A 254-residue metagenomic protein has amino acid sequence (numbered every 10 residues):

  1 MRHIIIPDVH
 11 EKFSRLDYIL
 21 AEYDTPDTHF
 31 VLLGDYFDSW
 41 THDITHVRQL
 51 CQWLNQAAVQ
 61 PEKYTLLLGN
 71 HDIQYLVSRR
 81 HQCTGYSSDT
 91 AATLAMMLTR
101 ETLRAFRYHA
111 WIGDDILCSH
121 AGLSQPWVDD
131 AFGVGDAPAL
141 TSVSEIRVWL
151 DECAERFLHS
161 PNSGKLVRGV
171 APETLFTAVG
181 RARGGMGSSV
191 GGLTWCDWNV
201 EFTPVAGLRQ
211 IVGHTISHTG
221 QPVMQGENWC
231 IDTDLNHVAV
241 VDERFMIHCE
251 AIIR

Functional and structural regions predicted by a protein language model:
M1-I4, E62-T65, L208-R209, E227: Short active-site oxyanion
M1-I4, W111-L117: Beta-strand-turn-beta hairpins that frame and shape the catalytic cleft of phosphate-ester-processing enzymes
I5-P7, L68, C118-S119, V212 (+1 more regions): Short hydrophobic beta-strand that contains or immediately precedes a catalytic carboxylate
I6, E11-T102, A110: Core catalytic region of metal-dependent phosphoesterases/phosphodiesterases, especially metallo-beta-lactamase-like
H10-S14, D38-T41, H71-V77, S124-P126 (+3 more regions): Active-site environment of divalent metal-dependent phosphoester hydrolases
Y23-P26, V59-Q60, I112, F202-G207 (+1 more regions): Flexible, charged surface loops at secondary-structure boundaries
I116-F202: Active-site-proximal loop/helix segment associated with metal-binding centers of metalloenzymes
T219-R254: Binuclear metal-dependent phosphoesterase catalytic core
